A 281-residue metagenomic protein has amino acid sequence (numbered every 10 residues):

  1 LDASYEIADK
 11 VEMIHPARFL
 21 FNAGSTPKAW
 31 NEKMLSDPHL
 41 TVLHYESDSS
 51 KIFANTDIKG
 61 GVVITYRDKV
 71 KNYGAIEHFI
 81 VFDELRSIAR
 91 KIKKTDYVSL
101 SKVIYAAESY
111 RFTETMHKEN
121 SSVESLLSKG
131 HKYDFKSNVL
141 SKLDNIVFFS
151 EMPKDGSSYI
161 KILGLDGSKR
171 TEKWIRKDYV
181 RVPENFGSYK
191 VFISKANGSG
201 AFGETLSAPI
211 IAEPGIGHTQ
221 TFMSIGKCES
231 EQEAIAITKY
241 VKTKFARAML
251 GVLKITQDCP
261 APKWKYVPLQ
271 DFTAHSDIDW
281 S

Functional and structural regions predicted by a protein language model:
L1-D2, I7, H15-L20, W30-E32 (+6 more regions): Aromatic-residue detector
L1-K51, I64-R67, I237: Conserved Class I SAM-dependent methyltransferase catalytic core
S49-T219, G226-W280: C-terminal substrate-recognition regions of SAM-dependent nucleic acid methyltransferases
